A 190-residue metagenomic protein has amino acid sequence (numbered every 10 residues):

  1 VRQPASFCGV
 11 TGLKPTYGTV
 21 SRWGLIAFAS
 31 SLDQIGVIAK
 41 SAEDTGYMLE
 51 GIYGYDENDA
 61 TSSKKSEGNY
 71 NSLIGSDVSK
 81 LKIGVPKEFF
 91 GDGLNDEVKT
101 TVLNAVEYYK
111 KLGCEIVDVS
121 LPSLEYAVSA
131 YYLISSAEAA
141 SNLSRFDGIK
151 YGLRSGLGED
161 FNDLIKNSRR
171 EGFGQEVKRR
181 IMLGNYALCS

Functional and structural regions predicted by a protein language model:
V1-G9: FAD-binding core of FAD-dependent oxidoreductases, characterized by glycine-rich FAD pyrophosphate-binding loops
T11-T101, A105, N162-N167: A short helix-breaking turn/cap at a secondary-structure junction
G75-P86, A137-S190: Short helix-loop capping/hinge segments that flank enzyme active sites or metal/cofactor-binding pockets
D96-V98, V128-A137: Short glycine/threonine-rich loop-to-helix capping motif typified by GTGT followed within a few residues by an Asp-Pro
L112: Conserved dinucleotide-binding and phosphotransfer motif residues
E115-S120: General small-molecule cofactor/ligand-binding pocket signal
